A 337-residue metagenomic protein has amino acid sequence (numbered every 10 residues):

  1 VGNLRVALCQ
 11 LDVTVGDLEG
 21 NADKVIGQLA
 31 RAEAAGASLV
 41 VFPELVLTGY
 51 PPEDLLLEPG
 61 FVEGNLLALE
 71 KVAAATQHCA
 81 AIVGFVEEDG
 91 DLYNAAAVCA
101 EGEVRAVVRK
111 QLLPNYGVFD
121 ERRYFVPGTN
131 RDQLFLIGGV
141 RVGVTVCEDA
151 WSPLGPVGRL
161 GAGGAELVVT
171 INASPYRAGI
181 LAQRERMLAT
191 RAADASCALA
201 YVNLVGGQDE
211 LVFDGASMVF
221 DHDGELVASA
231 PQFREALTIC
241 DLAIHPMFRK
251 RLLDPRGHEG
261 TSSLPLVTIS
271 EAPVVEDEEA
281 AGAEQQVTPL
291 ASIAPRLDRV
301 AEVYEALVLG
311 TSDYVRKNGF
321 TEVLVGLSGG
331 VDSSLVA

Functional and structural regions predicted by a protein language model:
V1-G326, D332-A337: Enzyme catalytic cores with a strong preference for nitrogen-chemistry domains
